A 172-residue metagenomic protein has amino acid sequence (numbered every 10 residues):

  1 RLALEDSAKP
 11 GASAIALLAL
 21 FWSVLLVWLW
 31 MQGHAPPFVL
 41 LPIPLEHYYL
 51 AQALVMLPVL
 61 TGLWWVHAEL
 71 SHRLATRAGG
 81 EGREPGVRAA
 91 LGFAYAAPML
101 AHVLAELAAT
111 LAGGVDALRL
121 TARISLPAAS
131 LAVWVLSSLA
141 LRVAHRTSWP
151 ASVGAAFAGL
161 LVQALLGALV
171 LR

Functional and structural regions predicted by a protein language model:
R1-P85: Selected alpha-helical membrane-embedding segments in polytopic membrane proteins
S71-R73, R77-L171: Hydrophobic alpha-helical transmembrane segments and adjacent short intramembrane/lumenal linkers of inner/organellar
